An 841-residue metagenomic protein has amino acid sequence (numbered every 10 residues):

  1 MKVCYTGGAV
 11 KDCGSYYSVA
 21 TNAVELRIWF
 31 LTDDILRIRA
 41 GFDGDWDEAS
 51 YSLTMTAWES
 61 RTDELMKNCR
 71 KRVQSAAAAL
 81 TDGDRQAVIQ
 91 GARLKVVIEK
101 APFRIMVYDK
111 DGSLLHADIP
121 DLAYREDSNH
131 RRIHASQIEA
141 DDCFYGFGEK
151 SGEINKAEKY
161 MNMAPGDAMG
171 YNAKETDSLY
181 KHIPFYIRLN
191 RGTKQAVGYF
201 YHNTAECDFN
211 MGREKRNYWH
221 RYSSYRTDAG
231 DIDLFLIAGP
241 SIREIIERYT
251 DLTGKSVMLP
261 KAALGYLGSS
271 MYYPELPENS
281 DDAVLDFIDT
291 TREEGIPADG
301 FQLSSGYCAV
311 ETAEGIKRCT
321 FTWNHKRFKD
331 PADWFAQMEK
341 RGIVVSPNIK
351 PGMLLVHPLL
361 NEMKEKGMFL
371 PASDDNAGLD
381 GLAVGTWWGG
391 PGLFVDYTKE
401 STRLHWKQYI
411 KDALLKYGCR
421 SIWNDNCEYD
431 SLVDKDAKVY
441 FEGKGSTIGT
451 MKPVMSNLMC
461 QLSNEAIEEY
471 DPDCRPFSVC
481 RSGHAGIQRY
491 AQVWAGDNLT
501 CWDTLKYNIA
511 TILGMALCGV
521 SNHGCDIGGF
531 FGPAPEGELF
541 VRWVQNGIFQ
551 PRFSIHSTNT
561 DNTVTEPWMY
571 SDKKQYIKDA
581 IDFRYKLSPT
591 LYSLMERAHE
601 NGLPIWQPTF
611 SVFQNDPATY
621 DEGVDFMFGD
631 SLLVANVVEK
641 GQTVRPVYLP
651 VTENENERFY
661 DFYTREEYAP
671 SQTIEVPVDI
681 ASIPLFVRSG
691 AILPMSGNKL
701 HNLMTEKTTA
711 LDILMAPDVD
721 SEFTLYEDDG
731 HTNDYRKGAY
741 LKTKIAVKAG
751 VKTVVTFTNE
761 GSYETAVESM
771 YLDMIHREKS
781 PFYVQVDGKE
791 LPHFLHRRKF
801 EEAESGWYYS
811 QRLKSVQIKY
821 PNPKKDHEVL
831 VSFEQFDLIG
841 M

Functional and structural regions predicted by a protein language model:
M1, S113-A681, R688: Catalytic-domain carbohydrate-binding cleft regions of carbohydrate-active enzymes
M1-S256, P260-K261, L267-M271, E278-D289 (+8 more regions): N-terminal accessory segment at the very beginning of proteins
D582-N601, Y663-K742: Catalytic cores of secreted or luminal carbohydrate-active enzymes
